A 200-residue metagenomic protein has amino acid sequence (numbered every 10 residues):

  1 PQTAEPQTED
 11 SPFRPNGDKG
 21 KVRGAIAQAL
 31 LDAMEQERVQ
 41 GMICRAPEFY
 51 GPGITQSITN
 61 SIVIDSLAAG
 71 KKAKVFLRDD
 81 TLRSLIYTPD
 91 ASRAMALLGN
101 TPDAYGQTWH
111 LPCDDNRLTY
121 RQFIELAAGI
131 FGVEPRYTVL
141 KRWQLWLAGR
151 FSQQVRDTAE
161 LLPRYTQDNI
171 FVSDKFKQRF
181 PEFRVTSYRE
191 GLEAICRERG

Functional and structural regions predicted by a protein language model:
P1-D10: N-terminal Rossmann-like NAD(P)+-binding domain of SDR-like oxidoreductases, especially those catalyzing
N16-I43: Active-site Tyr-X1-5-Lys
G24, E37, G51-V63, L97-W109 (+1 more regions): Glycine/proline-rich active-site loop of Rossmann-fold NAD(P)-dependent oxidoreductases
I43, D79, S84-S92, T108 (+2 more regions): Conserved loop-to-helix N-cap of the C-terminal "lid" that shapes the substrate pocket in Rossmann-like
A46: Active-site loop/turn elements of alpha/beta-hydrolase fold enzymes, especially the short glycine-/histidine-rich
D65-I86: A conserved pocket-lining segment of Rossmann-fold NAD(P)-dependent short-chain dehydrogenase/reductase
T88, T108, A148-F183: Conserved C-terminal active-site "lid" loop/helix of NAD(P)H-dependent oxidoreductases that clamps the redox cofactor
A94-T158, T186-R199: Mid/C-terminal beta-alpha module of Rossmann-like enzyme folds, strongest in SDR-family dehydrogenases/epimerases
